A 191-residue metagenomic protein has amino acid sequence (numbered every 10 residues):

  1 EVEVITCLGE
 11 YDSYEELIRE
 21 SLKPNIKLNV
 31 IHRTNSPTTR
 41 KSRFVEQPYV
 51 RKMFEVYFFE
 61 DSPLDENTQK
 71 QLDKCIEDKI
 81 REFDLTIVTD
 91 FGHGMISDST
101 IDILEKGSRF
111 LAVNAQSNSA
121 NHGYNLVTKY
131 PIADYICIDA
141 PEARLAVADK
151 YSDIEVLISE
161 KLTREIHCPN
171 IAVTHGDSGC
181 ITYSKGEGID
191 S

Functional and structural regions predicted by a protein language model:
E1-S191: Ribokinase/PfkB-type carbohydrate-kinase core domain
